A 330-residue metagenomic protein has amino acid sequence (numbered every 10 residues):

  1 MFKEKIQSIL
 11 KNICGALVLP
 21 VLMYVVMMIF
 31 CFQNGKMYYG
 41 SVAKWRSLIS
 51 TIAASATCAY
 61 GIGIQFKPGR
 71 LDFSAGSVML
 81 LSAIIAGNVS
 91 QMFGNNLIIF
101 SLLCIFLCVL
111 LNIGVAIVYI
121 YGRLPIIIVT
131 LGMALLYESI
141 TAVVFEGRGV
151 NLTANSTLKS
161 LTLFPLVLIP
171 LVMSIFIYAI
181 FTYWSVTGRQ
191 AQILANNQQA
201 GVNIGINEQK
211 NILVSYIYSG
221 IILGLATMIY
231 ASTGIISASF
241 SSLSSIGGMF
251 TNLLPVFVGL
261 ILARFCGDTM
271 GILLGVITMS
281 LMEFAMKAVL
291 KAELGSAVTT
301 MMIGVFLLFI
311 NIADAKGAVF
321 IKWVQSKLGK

Functional and structural regions predicted by a protein language model:
M1-I29, F176-Y178, N196-K210, A285-K330: Cytosolic-side transmembrane-helix boundaries in multi-pass membrane proteins
L22-Q33, G40-F93, Y119, V256-C266 (+1 more regions): Single transmembrane alpha-helix segments in multi-pass membrane proteins
K36, A134-L161, I236-S237, A288-E293: Extracellular/periplasmic helix-loop junction at the C-terminal end of a transmembrane helix in multi-pass membrane
K36-S47, G220-P255: Inter-helical junctions in multi-pass inner-membrane proteins, predominant in energy-converting antiporter-like
G94-A134, L274, T278-M279: Alpha-helical transmembrane segments within multi-pass membrane transporters and channels
P125-I127, L163-L171, I212, Y216 (+2 more regions): Loop-to-transmembrane alpha-helix initiation sites
S160-L194, N207, V214, I222-A226: Alpha-helical transmembrane segments of multi-pass integral membrane proteins
S237-M301: Transmembrane alpha-helical segments in multi-pass inner-membrane proteins
